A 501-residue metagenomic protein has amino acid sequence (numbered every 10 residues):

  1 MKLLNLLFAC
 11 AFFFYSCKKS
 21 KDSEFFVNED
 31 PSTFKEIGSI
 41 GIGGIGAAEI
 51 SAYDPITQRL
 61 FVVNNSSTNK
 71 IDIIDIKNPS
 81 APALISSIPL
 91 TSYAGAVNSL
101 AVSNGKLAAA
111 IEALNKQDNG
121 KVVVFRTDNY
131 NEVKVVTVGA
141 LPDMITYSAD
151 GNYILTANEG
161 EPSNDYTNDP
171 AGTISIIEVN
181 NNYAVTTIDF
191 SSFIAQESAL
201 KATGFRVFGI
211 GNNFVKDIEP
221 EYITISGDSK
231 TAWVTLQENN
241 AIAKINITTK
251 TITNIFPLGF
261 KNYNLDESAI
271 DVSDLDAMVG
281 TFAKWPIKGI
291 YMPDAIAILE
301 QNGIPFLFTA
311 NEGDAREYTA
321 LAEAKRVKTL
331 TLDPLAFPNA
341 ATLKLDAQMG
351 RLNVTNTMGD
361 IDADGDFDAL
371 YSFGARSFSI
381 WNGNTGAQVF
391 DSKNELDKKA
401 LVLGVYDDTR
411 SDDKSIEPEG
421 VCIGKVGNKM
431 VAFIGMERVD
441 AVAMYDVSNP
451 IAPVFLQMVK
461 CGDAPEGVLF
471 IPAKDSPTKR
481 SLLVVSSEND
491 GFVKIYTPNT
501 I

Functional and structural regions predicted by a protein language model:
M1-V27: Bacterial Sec-dependent N-terminal signal peptides
D22-I501: Beta-sheet-rich non-transmembrane sensory/scaffold domains
